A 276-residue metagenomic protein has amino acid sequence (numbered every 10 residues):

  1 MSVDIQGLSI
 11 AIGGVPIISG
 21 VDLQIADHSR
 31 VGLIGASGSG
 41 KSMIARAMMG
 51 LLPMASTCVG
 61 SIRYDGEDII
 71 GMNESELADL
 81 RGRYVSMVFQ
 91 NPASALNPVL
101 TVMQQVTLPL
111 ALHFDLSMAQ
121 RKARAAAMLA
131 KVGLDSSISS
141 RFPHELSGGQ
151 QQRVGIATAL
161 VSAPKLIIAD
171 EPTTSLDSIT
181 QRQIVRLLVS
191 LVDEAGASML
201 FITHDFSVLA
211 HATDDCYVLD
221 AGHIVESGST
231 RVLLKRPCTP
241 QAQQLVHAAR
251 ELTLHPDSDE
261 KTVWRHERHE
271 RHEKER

Functional and structural regions predicted by a protein language model:
T57-D68: Conserved ABC transporter NBD signature motif
A119-S137, V246-H247: Conserved ABC ATPase "signature" region
F142-L146, Q150: Conserved ABC ATPase signature
A163: Conserved catalytic motifs of ABC-family nucleotide-binding domains
L209-H211: A short, surface-exposed alpha-helical micro-motif characterized by mixed small hydrophobic and charged/polar residues
S227-G228: ABC ATPase "signature
